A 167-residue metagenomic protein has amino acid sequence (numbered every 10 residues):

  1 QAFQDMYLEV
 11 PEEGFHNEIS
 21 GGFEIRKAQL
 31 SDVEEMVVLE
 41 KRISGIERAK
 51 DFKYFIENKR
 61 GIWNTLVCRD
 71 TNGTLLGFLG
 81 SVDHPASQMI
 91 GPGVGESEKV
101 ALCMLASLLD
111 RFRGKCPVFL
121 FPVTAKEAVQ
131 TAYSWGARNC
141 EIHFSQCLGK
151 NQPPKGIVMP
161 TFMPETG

Functional and structural regions predicted by a protein language model:
Q1-H16, V82, P92-V94, V118-G167: Active-site/acyl-donor-binding loops of N-acyltransferases
Q1-M89, K99: Amide-forming acyltransferase catalytic core, primarily the GNAT-like/NAT-type and related acyltransferase folds
E24, G114-V118: Short active-site oxyanion
Y54-N58, L108, V123-K126: Residue-level signal for alpha-helical context at structural boundaries
K59, F112-R113: A structural signal for short coil/turn segments at secondary-structure junctions
S97-D110, Q130: Conserved acetyl-CoA-binding loop-helix of GNAT-fold acetyltransferases
